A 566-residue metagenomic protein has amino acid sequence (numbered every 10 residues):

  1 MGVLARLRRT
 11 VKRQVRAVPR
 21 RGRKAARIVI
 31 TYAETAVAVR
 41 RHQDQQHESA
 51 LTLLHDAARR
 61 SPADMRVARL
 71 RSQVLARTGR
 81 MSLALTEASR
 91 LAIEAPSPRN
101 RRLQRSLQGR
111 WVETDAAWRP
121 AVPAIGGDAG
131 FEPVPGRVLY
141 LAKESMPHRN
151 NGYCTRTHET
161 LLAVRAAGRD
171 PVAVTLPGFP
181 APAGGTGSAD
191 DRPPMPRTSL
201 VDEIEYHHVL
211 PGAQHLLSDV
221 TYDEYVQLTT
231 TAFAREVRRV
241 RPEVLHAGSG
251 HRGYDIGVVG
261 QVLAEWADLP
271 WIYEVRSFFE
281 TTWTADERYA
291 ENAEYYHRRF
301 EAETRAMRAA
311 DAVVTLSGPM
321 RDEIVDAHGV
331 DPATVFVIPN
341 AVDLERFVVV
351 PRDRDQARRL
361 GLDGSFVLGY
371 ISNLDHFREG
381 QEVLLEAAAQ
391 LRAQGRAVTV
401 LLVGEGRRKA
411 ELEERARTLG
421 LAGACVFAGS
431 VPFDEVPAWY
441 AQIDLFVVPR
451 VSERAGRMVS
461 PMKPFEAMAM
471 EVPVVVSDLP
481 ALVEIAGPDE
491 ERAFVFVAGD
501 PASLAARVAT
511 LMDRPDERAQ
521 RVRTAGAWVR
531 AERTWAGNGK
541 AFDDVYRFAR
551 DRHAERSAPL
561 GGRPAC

Functional and structural regions predicted by a protein language model:
M1-G22, S106-V201, C566: N-terminal subdomain of nucleotide-sugar transferases
P123-G126, V348-L362: A short helix/loop element that forms part of the nucleotide-sugar donor recognition site in Leloir-type
V138-L139, L362-E379, L385-A388: Conserved donor-binding/catalytic core segment of Leloir-type glycosyltransferases
P177, P319, A341: Carbohydrate-associated surface elements
A410-E435: Nucleotide-activated donor-binding/catalytic signature segment of Leloir-type glycosyltransferases, i.e., the conserved
V448, E466-A469, P473-V476: Short hydrophobic beta-strand element within catalytic cores of glycosyltransferases and related nucleotide-activated
P488-D489, A493-A502, T510-D516: Conserved acidic donor-binding segment of nucleotide-sugar-dependent glycosyltransferases
S503, T510, E517-E532, D544: A short, well-ordered alpha-helix in the C-terminal region of glycosyltransferases
